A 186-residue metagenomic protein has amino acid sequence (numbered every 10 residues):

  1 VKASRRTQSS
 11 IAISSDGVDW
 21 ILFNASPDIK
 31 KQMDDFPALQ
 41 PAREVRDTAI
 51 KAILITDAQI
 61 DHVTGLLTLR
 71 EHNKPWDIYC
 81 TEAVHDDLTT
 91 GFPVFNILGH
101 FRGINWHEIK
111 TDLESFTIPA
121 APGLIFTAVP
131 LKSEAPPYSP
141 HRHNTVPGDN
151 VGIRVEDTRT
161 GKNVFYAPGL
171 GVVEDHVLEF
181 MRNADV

Functional and structural regions predicted by a protein language model:
V1-A167, V172-E179, D185: Binuclear metal-dependent hydrolase catalytic cores
